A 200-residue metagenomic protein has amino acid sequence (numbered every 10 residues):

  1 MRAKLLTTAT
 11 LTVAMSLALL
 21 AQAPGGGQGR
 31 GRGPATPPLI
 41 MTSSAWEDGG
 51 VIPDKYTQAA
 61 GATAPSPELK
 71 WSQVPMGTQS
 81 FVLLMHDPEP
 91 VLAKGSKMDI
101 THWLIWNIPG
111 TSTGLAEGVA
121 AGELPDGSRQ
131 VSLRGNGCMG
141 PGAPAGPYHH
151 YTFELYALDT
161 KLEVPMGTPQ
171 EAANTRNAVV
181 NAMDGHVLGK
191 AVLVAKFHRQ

Functional and structural regions predicted by a protein language model:
M1-L5: Positively charged n-region of N-terminal signal peptides that target proteins for export
T8-A18: Bacterial N-terminal signal peptides
A21-Q200: N-terminus-centered regions that define maturation/targeting leaders and the start of the first functional domain
